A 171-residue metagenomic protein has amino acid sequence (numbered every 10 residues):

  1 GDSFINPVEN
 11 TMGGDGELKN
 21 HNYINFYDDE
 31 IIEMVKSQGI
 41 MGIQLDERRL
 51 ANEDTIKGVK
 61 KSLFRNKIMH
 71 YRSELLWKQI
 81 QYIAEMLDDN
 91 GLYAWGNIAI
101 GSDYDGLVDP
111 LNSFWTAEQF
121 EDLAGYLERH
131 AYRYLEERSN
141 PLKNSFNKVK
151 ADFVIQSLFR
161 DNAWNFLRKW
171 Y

Functional and structural regions predicted by a protein language model:
G1-M12, N22-G39, W77-A99: Histidine/acidic residue-rich metal-binding segments in metalloenzymes
D2-F26, D54-K67, E74, D89 (+1 more regions): Surface-exposed intrinsically disordered loops and tails
I24-S62: Aromatic-lined glycan-binding groove of carbohydrate-active enzymes
M41, D103, I155: Conserved, mostly hydrophobic/aromatic
Q44-L45, G91-W115: Short acidic/histidine-rich active-site segments
E53, N66-H70, G106-T116, H130: Outer-membrane beta-barrel pore domains
F64-I83, V149-L167: C-terminal helical cap
W95-G96, W115-Y171: Mid-to-C-terminal alpha-helical segments outside catalytic/metal-binding sites
